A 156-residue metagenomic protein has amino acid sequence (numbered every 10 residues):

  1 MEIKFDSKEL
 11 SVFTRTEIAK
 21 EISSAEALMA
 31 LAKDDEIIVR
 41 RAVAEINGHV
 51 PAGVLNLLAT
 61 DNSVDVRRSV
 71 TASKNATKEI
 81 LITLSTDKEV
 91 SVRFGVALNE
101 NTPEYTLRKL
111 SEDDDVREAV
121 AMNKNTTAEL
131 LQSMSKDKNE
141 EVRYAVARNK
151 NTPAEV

Functional and structural regions predicted by a protein language model:
M1-V156: Alpha-helical scaffold segments
